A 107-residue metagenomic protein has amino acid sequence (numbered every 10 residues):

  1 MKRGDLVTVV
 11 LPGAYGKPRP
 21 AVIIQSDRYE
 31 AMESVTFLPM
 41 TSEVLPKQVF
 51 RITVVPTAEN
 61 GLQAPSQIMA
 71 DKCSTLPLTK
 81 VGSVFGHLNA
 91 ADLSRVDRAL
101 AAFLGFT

Functional and structural regions predicted by a protein language model:
M1-T107: Conserved functional hotspots at enzyme active or ligand-binding sites that engage polyanionic ligands
